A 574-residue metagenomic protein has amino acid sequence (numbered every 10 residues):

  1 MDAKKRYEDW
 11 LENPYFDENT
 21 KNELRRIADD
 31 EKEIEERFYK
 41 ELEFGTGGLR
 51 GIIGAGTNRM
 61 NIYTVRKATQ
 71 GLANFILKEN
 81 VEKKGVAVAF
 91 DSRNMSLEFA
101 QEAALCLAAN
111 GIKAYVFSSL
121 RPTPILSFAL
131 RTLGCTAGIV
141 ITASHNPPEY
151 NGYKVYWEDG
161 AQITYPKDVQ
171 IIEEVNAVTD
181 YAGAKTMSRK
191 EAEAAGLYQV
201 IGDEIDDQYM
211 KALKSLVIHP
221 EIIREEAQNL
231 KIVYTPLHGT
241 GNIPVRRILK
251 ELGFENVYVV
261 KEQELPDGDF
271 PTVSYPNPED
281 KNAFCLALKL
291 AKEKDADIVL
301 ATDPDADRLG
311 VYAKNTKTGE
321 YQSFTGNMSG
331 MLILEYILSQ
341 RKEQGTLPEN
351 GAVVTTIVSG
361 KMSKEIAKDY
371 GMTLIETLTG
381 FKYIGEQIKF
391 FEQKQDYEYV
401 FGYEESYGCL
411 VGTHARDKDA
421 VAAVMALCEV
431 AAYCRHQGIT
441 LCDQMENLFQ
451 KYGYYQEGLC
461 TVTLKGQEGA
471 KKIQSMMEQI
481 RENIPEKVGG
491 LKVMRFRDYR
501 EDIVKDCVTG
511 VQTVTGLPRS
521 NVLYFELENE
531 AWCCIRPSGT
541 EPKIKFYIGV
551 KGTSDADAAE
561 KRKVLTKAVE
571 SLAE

Functional and structural regions predicted by a protein language model:
D2-A103, A192-N229, T240: An N-terminal, well-structured beta->alpha segment
E33-F38, L42, N151-A283, A291: Gly/Ser/Thr-enriched, mixed-charge loops and adjacent short helices that form phosphate/oxyanion-binding elements
F38-N58, A143-N146, I232, P236-I248 (+4 more regions): Conserved phosphate/anionic-ligand binding catalytic regions in large, soluble enzymes, centered on
A87-Y150, K250-G310: N-terminal small/polar loop signature for handling phosphorylated ligands or for N-terminal nucleophile
F99-L107, Y150-W157, D307-N327, S363: Short Gly/Thr/Asp-enriched flexible loops that form oxyanion-binding sites at enzyme active sites
Y156-T186, N327-N350, T355-I366, A420 (+1 more regions): Glycine-rich phosphate-binding loop plus the immediately following alpha-helix
K292, A296-I298, E320-Q322, Q340-R536 (+3 more regions): Phosphate-binding and adjacent anionic-ligand microenvironments
